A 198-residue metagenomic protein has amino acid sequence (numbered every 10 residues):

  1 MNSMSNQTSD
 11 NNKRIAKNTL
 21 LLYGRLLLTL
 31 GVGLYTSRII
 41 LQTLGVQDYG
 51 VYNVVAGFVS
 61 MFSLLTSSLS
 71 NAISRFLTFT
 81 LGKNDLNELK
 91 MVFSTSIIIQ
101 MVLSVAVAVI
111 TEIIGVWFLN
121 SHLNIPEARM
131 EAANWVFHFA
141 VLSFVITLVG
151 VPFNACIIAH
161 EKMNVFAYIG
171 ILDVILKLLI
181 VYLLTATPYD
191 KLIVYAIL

Functional and structural regions predicted by a protein language model:
M1-G33, N87-S94, A133: N-terminal membrane topogenesis motif
N2-S3, N11, I99-L198: Hydrophobic transmembrane helix module of multi-pass membrane transport proteins
S5-K13, G45-Q47, F62-Q100, L119-I125 (+2 more regions): Transmembrane-helix boundary and interhelical linker motifs in polytopic inner-membrane proteins
R14-F79, A108-E112, S143, K177-L178: Signature of the first transmembrane helix
